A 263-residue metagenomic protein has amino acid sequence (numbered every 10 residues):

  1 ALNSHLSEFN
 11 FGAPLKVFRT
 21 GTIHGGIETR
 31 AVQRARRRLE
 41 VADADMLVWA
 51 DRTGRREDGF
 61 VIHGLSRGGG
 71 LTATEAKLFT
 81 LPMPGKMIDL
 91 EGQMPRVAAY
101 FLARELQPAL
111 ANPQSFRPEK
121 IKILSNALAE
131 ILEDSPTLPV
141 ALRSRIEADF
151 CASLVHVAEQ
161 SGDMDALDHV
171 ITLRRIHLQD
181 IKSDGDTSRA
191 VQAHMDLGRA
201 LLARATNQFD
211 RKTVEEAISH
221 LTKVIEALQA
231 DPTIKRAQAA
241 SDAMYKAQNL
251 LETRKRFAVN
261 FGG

Functional and structural regions predicted by a protein language model:
A1-A35, R55: Short beta-strand->alpha-helix linker/helix-N-cap micro-motif that forms a surface specificity/interaction loop
L2-N10, R34-A42, L128-S135, L173 (+1 more regions): Hydrophobic, Leu/Ile/Phe/Ala-enriched alpha-helical segments that form helix-helix packing faces
A35-Y100: Amphipathic beta-strand/beta-sheet edge segments enriched in Tyr/Trp
P82-A129, T137-Q160, T187-A205, R236-R256: Amphipathic alpha-helical repeat scaffolds of TPR domains
P113-E133, D163-I176, R211-T222: Helix-turn-helix repeat elements of alpha-solenoid scaffolds
L128-P136, R174-H177, I181-D184, L221 (+1 more regions): Alpha-helical junction/boundary sensor with strong preference for TPR arrays
S161-E216: Intrinsically disordered, low-complexity segments enriched in Gly and acidic/Ser/Thr residues that form flexible
R256-G263: Intrinsically disordered, low-complexity, charge-biased linker/tail regions
